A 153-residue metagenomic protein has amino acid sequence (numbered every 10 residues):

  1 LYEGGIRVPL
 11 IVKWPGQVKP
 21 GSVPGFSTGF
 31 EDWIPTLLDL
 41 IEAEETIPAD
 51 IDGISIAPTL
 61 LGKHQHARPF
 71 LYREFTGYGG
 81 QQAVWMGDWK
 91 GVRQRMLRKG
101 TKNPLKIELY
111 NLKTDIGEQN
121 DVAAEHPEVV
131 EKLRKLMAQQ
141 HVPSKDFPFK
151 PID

Functional and structural regions predicted by a protein language model:
L1-E3, V18-S22, F26-L112, P143-S144: C-terminal cap/loop subdomain of S1 sulfatases and analogous C-terminal strand-loop tails that border
R7-V8: Catalytic cores of eukaryotic secretory-pathway lumenal/extracellular enzymes that build and remodel glycoconjugates
V12-P15: Conserved nucleotide-sugar donor-binding and metal-coordinating catalytic region shared by glycosyltransferases
L71, M137-K150: Bilobed periplasmic-binding protein-like "clamshell/Venus-flytrap" ligand-binding domains
D115: Intrinsically disordered, low-complexity polar regions and short flexible loop motifs
N120-E128: Active-site-proximal N-terminal segment of extracellular/periplasmic enzymes that hydrolyze or transfer
D153: A glycine-rich phosphate-binding loop feature that marks nucleotide/adenosyl-phosphate handling sites
